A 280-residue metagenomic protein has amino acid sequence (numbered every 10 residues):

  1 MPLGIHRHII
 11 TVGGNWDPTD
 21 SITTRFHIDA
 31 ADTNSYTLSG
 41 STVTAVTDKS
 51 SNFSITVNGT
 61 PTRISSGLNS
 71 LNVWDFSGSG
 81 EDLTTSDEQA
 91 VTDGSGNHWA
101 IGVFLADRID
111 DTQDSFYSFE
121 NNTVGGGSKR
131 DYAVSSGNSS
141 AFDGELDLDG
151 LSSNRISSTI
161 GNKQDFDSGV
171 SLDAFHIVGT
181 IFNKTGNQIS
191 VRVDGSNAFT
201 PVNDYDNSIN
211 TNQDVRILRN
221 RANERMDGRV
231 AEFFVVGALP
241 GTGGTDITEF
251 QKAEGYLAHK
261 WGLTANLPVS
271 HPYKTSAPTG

Functional and structural regions predicted by a protein language model:
M1-S79, W99, F250-G280: Extracytoplasmic low-complexity segments
D17-T23, S66-N69, T92-S95, S171-L172 (+3 more regions): Extracellular/periplasmic catalytic domains that process cell-envelope and extracellular macromolecules
R25, E88-R108, S115-Y117, S128-V134 (+2 more regions): A carbohydrate-recognition surface predominantly in extracellular/luminal proteins
D29-A31, D147, L151-S153, S157 (+5 more regions): Predominantly extracellular/luminal cell-surface or secreted proteins
A30-L38, G80, L105-D110, T123-V124 (+4 more regions): Acidic glycine-/aspartate-rich tracts in secreted/extracellular proteins
K49-G80, A100-T112, N121, A133-N207: Extracellular glycan-interaction surfaces
L83-D87, L218-R219: Beta-strand-rich extracellular passenger or scaffold domains
N154, N210-V235, L239-T245: Extracellular glycan-interaction patches encoded by glycine-rich segments
